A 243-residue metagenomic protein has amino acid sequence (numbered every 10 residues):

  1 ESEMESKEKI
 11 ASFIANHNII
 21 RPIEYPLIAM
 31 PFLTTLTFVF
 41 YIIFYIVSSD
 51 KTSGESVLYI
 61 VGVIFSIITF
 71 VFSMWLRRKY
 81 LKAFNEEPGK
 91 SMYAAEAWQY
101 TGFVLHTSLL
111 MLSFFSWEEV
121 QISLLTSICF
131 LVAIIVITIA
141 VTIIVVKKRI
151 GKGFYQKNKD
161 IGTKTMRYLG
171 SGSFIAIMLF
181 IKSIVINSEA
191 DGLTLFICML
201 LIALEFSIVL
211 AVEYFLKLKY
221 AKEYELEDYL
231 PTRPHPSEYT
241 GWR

Functional and structural regions predicted by a protein language model:
E1-M30, E225-R243: N-terminal juxtamembrane cytosolic/stromal segments of multi-pass membrane proteins
V39-F44, F103-C129, F174-M199: Alpha-helical transmembrane segments and their membrane-interface junctions in multi-pass membrane proteins
T52-I67, E119-I139, I197-L204: Alpha-helical transmembrane segments
G62-I64, G89-T107, F130-I134, D160-S173: Transmembrane alpha-helical segments of multi-pass membrane proteins
F65-V120: Internal transmembrane alpha-helix with an interfacial aromatic "cap," most often the third helix
S73-M92, I143-T163, L218-L230: Cytoplasmic membrane-interface regions of multi-pass membrane proteins
V104-T165: Membrane-proximal helix-loop-helix units in multi-pass membrane proteins
Y168-R243: C-terminal transmembrane-bundle signature of multipass membrane proteins, characterized by strong activation on
